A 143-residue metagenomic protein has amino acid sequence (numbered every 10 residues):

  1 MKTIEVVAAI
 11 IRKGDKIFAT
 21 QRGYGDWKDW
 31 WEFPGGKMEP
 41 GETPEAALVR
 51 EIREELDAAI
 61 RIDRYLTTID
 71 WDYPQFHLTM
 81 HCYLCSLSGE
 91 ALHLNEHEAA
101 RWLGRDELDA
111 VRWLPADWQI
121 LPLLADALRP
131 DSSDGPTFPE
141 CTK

Functional and structural regions predicted by a protein language model:
M1-I17, K37: Conserved N-terminal beta-strand and adjoining loop/helix that marks the start of the Nudix/MutT-like hydrolase domain
E5-V7, D15, L78-H81, E98: Change "...and in nucleic-acid phosphodiester-cleaving endonucleases..." to "...and in nucleic-acid processing enzymes
V7, W27-D29, P34, A58-R61 (+2 more regions): A generic structural signal for short beta-strands and their flanking turns/coil linkers
I11-R12, A19, C85-L87, W102: Conserved hydrophobic "DFG−1" position in protein kinase catalytic cores
F18, E39, D109: Nucleotide phosphate-binding site architecture
D26-W31, H93-K143: Nudix hydrolase/Nudix homology domain
F33-Y65, G104: The catalytic Nudix box helix
A59, I69-L92, A99-R101, D117 (+1 more regions): Active-site-adjacent beta-strand/loop module that shapes the phosphate/pyrophosphate-binding cleft
